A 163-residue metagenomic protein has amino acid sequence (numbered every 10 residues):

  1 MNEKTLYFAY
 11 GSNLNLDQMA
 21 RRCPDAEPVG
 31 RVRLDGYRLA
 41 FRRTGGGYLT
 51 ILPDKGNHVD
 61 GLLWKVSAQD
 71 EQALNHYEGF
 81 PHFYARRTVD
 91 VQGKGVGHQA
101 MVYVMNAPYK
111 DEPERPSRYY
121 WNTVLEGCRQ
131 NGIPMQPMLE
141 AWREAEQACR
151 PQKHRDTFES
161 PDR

Functional and structural regions predicted by a protein language model:
M1-R163: Glycine-aromatic micro-motifs
